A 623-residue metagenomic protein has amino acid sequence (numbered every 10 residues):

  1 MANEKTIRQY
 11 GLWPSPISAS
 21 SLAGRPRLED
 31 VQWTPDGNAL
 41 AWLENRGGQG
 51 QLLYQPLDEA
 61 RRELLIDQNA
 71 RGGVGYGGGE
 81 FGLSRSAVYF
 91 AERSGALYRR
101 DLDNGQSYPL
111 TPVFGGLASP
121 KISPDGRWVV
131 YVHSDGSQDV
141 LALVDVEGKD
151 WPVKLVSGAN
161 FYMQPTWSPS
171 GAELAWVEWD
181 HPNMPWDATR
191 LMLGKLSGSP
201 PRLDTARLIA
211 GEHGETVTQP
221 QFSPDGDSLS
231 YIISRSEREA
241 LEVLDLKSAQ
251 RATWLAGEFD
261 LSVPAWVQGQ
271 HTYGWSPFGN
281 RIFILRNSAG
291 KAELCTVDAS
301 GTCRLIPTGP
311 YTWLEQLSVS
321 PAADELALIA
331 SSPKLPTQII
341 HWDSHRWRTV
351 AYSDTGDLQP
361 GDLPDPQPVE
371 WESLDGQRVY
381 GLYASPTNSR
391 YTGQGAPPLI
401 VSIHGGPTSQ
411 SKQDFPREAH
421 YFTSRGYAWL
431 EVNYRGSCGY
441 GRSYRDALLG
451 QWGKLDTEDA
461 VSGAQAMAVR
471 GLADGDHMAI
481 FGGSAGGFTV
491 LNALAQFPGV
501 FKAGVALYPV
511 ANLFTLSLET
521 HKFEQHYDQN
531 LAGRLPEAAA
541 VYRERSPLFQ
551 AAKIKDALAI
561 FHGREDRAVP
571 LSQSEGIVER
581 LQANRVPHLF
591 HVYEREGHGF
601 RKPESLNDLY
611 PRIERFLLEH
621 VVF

Functional and structural regions predicted by a protein language model:
G11-Y54, G73-E80: Beta-strand-rich domains and repeat architectures in extracellular enzymes and scaffolds, especially beta-propellers
R27-Q32, E44, G50-L52, A118 (+10 more regions): Non-catalytic accessory segments flanking enzyme active sites
P35-D36, L83-R85, P124-D125, P169-S170 (+3 more regions): Residue-level detector of Asp-centered blade-edge/turn motifs that repeat once per structural unit in beta-propeller
E44-L52, N69-G75, Y89-Y98, P112-L117 (+11 more regions): A flexible loop/linker signature enriched in serine peptidases of the S9 family
S353-D476, G483, L518-E519, Q525: Cap/lid segment of the alpha/beta-hydrolase catalytic domain
Y434-F623: Active-site-proximal cap/loop segments of hydrolase catalytic domains
